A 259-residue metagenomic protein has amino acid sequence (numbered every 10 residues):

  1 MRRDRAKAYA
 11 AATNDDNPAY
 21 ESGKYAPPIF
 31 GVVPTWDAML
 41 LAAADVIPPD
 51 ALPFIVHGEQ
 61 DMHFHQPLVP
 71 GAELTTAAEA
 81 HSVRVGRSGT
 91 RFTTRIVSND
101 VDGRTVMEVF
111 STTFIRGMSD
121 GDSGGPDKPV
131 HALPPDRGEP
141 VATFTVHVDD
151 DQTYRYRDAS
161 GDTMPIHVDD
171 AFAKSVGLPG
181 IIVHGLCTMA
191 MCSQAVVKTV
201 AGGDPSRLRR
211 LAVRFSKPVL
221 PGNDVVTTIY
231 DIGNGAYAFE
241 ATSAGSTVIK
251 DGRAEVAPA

Functional and structural regions predicted by a protein language model:
M1-H57, D120-K128, P134-G203: Hot-dog-fold acyl-thioester-processing enzymes
P53-D61, S206-A212: Short, structured beta-strand/loop micro-motifs enriched in basic residues and often containing a Trp
H57-T143, V219-G222, V226-A259: HotDog/MaoC-like acyl-thioester-processing domains
H167, A171-T247: Catalytic-pocket segment enriched in acidic/His residues
